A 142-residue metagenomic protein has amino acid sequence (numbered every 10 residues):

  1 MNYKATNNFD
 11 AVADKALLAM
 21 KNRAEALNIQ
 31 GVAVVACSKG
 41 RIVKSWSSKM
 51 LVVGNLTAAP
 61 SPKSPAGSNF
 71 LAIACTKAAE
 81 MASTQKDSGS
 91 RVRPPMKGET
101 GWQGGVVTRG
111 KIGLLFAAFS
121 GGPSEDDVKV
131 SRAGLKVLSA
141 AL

Functional and structural regions predicted by a protein language model:
M1-R109, G113-L142: Flexible, solvent-exposed loop/hinge segments and secondary-structure transition points
